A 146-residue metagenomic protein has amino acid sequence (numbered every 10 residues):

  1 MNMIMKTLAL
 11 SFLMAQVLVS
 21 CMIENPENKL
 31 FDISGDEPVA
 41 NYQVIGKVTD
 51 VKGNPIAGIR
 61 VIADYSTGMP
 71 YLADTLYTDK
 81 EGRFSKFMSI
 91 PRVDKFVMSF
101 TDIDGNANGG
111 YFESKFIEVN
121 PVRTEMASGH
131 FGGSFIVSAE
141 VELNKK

Functional and structural regions predicted by a protein language model:
M1-C21: Sec-dependent bacterial lipoprotein signal peptides
M22-Q43, K47-K52, K145: Beta-strand-rich domain onsets/edges
P38, G132-K146: Conserved "repeat-terminator" motif of extracellular CCP/Sushi domains
V44, D50-M69, I90: Short, ordered, surface-exposed loop/turn motifs in non-cytosolic proteins
M69-R83: Short, acidic Ser/Thr/Gly-rich low-complexity loop/linker segments typical of extracellular and cell-surface proteins
S85-V97: Short Pro-Gly-centered beta-turn/loop motif in secreted/extracellular proteins
I103-I136: Structured interaction patches on ligand/partner-binding surfaces of diverse proteins
